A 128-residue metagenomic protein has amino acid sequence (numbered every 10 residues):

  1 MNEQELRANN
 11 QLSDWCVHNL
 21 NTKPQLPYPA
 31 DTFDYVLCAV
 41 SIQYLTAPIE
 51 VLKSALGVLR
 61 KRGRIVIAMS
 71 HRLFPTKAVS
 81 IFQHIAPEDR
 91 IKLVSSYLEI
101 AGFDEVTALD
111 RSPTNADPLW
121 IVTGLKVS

Functional and structural regions predicted by a protein language model:
M1-L26: Class I SAM-dependent methyltransferase SAM/SAH-binding core
C16, T107-L109: General small-molecule cofactor/ligand-binding pocket signal
K23-V36: A short acidic, Gly/Pro-enriched loop at the edge of an enzyme's catalytic core that lines a small-molecule cofactor
D34-I49: A short SAM/SAH-binding and catalytic strip from SAM-dependent methyltransferases
I49-R64: A short glycine-rich, Lys/Arg-flanked "PGG" loop and its adjoining helix->strand segment in the class I
R64-S95: Conserved class I S-adenosyl-L-methionine
A101-D104, R111-S128: Core SAM-dependent methyltransferase catalytic element
